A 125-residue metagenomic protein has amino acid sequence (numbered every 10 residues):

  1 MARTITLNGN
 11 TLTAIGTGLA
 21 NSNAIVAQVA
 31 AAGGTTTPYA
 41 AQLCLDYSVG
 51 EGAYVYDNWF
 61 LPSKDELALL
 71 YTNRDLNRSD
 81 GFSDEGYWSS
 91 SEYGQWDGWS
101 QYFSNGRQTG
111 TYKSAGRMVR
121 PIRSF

Functional and structural regions predicted by a protein language model:
M1-F60, K64-D65, L70-N73: Short aromatic-cysteine micro-motif
T37, Y47, K64-F125: C-terminal, surface-exposed recognition/capping segments
